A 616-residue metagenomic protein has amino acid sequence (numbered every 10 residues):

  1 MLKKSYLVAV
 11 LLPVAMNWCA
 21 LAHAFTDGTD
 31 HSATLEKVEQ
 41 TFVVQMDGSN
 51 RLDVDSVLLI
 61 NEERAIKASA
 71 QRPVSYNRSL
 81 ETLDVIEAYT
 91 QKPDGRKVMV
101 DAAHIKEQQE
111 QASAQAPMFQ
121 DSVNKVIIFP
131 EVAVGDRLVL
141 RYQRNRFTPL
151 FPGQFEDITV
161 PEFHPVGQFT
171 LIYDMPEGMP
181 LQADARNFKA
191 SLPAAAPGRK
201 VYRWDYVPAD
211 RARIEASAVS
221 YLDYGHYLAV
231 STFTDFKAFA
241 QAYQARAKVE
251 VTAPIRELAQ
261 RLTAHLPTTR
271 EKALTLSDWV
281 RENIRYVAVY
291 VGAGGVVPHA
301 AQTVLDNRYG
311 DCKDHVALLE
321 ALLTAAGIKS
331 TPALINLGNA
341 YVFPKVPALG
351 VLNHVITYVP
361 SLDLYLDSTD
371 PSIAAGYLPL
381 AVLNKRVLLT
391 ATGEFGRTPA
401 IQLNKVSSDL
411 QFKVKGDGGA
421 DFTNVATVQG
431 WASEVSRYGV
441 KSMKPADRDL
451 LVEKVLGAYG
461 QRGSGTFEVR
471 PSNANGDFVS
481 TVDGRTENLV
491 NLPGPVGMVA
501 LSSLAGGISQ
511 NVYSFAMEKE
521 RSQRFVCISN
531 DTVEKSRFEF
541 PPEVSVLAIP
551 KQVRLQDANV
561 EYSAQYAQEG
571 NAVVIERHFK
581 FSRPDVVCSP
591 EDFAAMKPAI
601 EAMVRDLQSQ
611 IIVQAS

Functional and structural regions predicted by a protein language model:
M1-S5: Positively charged n-region of N-terminal signal peptides that target proteins for export
V8-A20: Bacterial N-terminal signal peptides
H23-S616: A sensor for short, sequence-defined functional sites
